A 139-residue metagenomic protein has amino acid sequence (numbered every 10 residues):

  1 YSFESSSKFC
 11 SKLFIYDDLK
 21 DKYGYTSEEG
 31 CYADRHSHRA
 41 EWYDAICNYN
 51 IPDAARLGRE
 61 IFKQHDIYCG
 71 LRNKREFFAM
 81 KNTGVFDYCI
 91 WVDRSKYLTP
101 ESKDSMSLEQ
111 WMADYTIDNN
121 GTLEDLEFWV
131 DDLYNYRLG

Functional and structural regions predicted by a protein language model:
Y1-F3: Post-Walker A helix-loop "phosphate-sensing" segment adjacent to the P-loop in P-loop NTPases
S5-D66, R72: ATP-dependent small-molecule kinase phosphotransfer cores that center on conserved nucleotide phosphate-binding segments
C10-S11, R75-E76, D125: Short phosphate-engaging motifs
L13-F14, M80-T83, W129: Residue-level signal for well-ordered alpha-helical positions
R35-H36, G84, T122: Intrinsically disordered, low-complexity regions enriched in Ser/Pro/Gly/Gln/His and often acidic
G58-S107: ATP-dependent NMP and nucleoside kinases share a basic, alpha-helical "lid"
Y88-D132, Y136-G139: Conserved catalytic-core segment of NTP-binding enzymes
